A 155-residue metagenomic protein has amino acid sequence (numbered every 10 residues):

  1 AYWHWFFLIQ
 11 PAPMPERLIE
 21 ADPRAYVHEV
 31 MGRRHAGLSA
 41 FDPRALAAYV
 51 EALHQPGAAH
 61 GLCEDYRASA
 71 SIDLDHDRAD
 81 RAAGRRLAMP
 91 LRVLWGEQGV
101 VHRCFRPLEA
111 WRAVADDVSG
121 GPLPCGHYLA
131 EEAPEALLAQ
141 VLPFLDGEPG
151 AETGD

Functional and structural regions predicted by a protein language model:
A1-L123, L142, D146: Flexible "cap/lid" subdomain of the alpha/beta-hydrolase fold that forms the substrate-access gate
D117-D155: Catalytic active-site module of serine/aspartate enzymes centered on a nucleophile-bearing elbow/loop
